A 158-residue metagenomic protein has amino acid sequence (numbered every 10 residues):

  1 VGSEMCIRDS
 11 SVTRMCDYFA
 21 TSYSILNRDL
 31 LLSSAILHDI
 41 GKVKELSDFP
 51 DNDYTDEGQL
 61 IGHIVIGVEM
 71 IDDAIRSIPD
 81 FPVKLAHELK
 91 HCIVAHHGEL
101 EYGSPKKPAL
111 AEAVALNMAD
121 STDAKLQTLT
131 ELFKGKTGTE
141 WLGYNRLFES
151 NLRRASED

Functional and structural regions predicted by a protein language model:
G2-C6: Short, small-residue-biased leader/transition segments that mark boundaries at the very start of proteins
V12: Short, surface-exposed polybasic-aromatic patches that bind anionic ligands, especially phosphate groups
M15: Nucleic-acid 5′ end/cap handling module spanning
Y18-G135: Divalent metal-dependent catalytic cores for phosphoryl transfer on phosphate-bearing substrates
N117, K134-R146, E157-D158: N-terminal intrinsically disordered, cationic/polar leader segments that include organellar targeting peptides
D123, W141-N145, L152: C-terminal membrane module of polytopic membrane proteins
